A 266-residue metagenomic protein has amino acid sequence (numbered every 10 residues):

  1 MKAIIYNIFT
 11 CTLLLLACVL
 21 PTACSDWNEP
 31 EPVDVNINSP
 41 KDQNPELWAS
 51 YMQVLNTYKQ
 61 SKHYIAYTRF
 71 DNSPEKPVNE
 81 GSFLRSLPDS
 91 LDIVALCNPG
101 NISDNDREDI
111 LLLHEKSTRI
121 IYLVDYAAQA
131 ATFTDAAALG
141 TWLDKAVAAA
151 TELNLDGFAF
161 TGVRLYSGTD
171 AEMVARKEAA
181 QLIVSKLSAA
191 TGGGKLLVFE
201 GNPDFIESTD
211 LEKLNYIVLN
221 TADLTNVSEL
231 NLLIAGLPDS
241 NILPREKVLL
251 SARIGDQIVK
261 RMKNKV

Functional and structural regions predicted by a protein language model:
M1-A3, L14-Q60: Bacterial Sec-dependent N-terminal signal peptides
T10: Conserved binding/recognition cores within well-folded domains
S50-T57, S185, A235-P238: Intrinsically disordered, low-complexity boundary segments flanking structured domains
Y58-H63, V266: Short, surface-exposed loop and linker segments with low hydrophobicity and enrichment for Pro/Ser/Thr
S61-G236, P244-R253, I258-K260: Chitinase-like catalytic core of GlcNAc-active glycosidases
K260-V266: Catalytic cores of alpha/beta
